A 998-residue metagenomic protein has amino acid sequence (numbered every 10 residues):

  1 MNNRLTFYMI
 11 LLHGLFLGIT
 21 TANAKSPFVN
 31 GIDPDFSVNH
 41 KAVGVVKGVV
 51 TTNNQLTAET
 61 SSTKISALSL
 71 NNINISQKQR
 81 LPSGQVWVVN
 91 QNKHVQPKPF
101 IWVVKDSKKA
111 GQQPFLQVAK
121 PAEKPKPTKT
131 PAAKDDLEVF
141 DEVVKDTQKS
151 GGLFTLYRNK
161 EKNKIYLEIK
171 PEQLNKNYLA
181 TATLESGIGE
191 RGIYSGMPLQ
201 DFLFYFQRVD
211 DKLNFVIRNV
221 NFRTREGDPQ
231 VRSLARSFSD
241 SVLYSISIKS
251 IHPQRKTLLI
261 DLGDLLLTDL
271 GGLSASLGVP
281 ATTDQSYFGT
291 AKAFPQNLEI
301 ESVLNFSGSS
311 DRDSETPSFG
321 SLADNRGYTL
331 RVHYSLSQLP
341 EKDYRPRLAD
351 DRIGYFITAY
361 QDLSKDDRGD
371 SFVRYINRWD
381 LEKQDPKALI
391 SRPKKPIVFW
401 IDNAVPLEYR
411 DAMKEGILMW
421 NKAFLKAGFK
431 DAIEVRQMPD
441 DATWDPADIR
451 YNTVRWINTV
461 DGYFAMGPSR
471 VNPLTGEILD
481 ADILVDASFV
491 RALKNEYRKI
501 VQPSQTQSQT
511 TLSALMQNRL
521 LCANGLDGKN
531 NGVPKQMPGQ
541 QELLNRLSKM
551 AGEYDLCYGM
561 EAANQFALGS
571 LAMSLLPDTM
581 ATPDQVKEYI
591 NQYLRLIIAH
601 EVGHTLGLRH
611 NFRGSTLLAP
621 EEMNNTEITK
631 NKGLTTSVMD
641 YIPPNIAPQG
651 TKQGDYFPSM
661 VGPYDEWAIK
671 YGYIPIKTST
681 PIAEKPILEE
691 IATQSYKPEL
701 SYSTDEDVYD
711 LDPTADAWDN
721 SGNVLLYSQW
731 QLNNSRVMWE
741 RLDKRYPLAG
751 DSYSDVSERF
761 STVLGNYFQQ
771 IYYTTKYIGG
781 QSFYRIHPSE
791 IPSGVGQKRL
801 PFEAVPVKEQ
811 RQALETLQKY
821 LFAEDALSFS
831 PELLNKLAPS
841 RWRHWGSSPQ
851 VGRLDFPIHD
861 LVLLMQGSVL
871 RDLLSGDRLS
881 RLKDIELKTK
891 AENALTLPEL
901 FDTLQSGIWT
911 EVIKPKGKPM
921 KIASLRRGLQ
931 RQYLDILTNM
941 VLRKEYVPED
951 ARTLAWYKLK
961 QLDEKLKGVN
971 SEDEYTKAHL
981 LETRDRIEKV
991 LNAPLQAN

Functional and structural regions predicted by a protein language model:
M1-M9: Bacterial N-terminal signal peptides that target proteins for export
M9-G18: Bacterial N-terminal signal peptides
A22-A24: Boundary at the C-terminal end of the N-terminal hydrophobic targeting segment
G31, L70, P82-K93, P97-V405 (+7 more regions): Auxiliary tRNA-acceptor-end handling modules of aminoacyl-tRNA synthetases
L174-N175, E408-A432: Zn2+-dependent metallopeptidase catalytic core
L418-F429, T459, G603-H604, L608 (+3 more regions): Sec-exported extracytoplasmic/periplasmic mature domains
Q437-I457, Q592-P648: The catalytic-center signature of Zn2+-dependent metalloproteases
L544, A551-Y554, G559-E561, P577-D578 (+2 more regions): Conserved catalytic/binding loops enriched for acidic/polar residues
